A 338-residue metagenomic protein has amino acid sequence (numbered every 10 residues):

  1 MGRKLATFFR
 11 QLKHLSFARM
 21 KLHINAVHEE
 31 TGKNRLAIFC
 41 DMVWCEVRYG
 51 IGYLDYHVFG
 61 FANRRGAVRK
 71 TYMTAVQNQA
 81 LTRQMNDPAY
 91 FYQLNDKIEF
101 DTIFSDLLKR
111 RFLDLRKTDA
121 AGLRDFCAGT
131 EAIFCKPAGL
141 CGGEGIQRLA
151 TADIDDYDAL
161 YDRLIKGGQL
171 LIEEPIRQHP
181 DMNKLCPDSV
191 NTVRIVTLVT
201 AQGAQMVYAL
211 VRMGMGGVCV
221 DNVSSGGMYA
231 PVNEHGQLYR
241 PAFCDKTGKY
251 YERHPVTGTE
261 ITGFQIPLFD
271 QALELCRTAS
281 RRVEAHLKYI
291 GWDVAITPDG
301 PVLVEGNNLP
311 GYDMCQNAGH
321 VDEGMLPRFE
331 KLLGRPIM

Functional and structural regions predicted by a protein language model:
F8-D125: Conserved N-proximal alpha/beta basic substrate-recognition cap immediately N-terminal to, or forming the N-lobe
R83-V193, L198-Q202: Active-site nucleotide/adenylate-binding loops and adjacent lid/helix of ATP-dependent enzymes
D114-T118, V211, W292: Acidic carboxylate-rich catalytic motifs and surrounding loops in phosphoryl-/glycosyl-chemistry enzymes
L123, D181-K184, A279-S280, I290-D293: Generic recognition of flexible, low-complexity loop/linker segments
I133, Q205-V207, V302-V304: Protein kinase-like catalytic core scaffold
C141, M213, L309-G311: Short, surface-exposed beta-strand-loop junctions and turns on beta-sheet-rich folds
C186, V190-E274: ATP-dependent carboxylate/phosphate-activation module, predominantly the ATP-grasp catalytic core and closely related
E252-Q271, R277-Y289, I296-M338: C-terminal active-site "lid" helix and adjoining low-complexity regulatory extension at the edge of ATP-using catalytic
